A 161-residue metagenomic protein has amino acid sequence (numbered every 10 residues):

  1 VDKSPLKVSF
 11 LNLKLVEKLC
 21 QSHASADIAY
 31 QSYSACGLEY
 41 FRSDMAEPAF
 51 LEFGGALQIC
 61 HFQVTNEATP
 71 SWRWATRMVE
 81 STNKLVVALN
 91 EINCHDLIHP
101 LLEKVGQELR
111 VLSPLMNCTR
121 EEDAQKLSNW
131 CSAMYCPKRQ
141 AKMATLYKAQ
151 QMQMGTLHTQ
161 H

Functional and structural regions predicted by a protein language model:
V1-T65, H95, H99, E103-E108 (+1 more regions): N-terminal alpha-helical interaction modules that lie
L19-H23, H61-R73, E91, V111-T119: Flexible helix-coil transition and linker loops at the boundaries of alpha-helical arrays
A26, Y33, A75-M78, T82: TPR repeat positional signature
Y30, G37, V79, V86-V87: Conserved small-residue packing positions in alpha-helical repeats and bundles
S34, F41-R42, N83, N90 (+2 more regions): Specific register positions within alpha-helical solenoid repeats of the TPR/Sel1-like families, i.e., one
W72-E80, E121-Q125: Amphipathic alpha-helical protein-interaction segments enriched in hydrophobic
M78-V79, E108-L109, N117-C118, S128: Short, surface-exposed, polar/charged, turn-prone segments marking secondary-structure boundaries
T82-L85, V105: Hydrophobic core/packing positions within alpha-helical solenoid repeats
